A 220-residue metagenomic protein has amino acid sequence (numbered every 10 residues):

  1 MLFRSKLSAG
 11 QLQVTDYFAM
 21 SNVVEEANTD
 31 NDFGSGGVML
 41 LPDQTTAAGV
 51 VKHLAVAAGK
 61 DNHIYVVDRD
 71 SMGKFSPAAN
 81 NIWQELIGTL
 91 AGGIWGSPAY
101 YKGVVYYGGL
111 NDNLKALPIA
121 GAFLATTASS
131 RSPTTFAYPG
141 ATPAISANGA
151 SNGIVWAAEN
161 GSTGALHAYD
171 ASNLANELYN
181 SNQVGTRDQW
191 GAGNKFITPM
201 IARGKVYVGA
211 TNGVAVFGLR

Functional and structural regions predicted by a protein language model:
M1-R220: Extracytoplasmic/lumenal domain signature
